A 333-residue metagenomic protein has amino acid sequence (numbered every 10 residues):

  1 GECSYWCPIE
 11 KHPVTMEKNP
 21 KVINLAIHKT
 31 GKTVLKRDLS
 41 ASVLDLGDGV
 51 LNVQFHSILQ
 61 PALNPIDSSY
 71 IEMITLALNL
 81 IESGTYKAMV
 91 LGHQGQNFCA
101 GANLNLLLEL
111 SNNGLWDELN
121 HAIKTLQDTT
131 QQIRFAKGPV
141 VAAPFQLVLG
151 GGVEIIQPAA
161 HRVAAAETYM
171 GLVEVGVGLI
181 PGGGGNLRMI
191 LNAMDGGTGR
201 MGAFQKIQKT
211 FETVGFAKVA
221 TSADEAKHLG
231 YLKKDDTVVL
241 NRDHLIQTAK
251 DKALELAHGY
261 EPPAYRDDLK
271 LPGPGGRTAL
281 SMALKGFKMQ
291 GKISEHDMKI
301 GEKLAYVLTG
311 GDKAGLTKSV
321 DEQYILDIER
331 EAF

Functional and structural regions predicted by a protein language model:
G1-V90, L191-K218, H228, K234 (+1 more regions): Intrinsically disordered, low-complexity segments enriched in small/flexible residues
V50-V53, S69-D117, K124-F145, A165-Y169: A structural preference for short, pocket-lining loop segments at secondary-structure junctions
F55-L59, S111, E174: Short, histidine-centered active-site or binding-site loop motifs used for metal coordination, general acid-base
I58, A62, Q96, V148 (+1 more regions): Glycine-/small-residue-rich active-site loops that bind phosphorylated ligands and cofactors
P65, C99, G151: Residues that form or flank phosphate/diphosphate-binding pockets in enzymes that use nucleotide phosphates
I66, A102, A159: Single, functionally critical "micro-switch" positions that shape active/binding sites and transmembrane helices
L119-I123, Q127, Q131-R266: Conserved catalytic cores of soluble enzyme domains, especially glycine-rich substrate-binding beta-alpha loops
